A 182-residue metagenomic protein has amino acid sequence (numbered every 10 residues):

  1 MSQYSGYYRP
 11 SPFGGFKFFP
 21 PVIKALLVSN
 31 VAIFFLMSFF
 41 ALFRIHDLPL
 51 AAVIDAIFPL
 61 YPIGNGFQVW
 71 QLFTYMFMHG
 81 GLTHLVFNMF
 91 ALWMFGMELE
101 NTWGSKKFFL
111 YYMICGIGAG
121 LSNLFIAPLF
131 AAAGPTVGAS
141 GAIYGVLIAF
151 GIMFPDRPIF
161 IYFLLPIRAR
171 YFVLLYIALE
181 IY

Functional and structural regions predicted by a protein language model:
M1-Y182: A detector for small-residue-rich transmembrane helices and their helix-helix packing motifs
